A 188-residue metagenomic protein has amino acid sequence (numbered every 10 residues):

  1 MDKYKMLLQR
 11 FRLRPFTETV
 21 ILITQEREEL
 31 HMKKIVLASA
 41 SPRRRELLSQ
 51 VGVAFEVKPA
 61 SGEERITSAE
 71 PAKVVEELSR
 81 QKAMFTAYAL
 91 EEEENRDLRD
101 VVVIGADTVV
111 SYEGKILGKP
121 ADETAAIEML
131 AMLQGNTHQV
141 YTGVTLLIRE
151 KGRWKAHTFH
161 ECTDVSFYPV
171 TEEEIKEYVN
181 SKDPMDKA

Functional and structural regions predicted by a protein language model:
L7-R14: Short, low-complexity intrinsically disordered segments enriched in small and basic residues
T17-H31: Short, Lys/Arg-enriched N-terminal segments with co-localized hydrophobic residues within the first ~10-30 amino acids
K33-V36, E70-A188: Anionic-ligand binding patches
K33-V53: N-terminal beta1-alpha1 ligand-phosphate binding loop
A40, A60, R149: Cofactor-binding loop segments of dinucleotide-utilizing enzymes, especially the Rossmann-like FAD- and NAD(P)+-binding
G52-A69, K155-C162: Short glycine-rich, Thr/Ser-proximal phosphate-binding strand/loop in the N-terminal lobe of ATP-dependent enzymes
